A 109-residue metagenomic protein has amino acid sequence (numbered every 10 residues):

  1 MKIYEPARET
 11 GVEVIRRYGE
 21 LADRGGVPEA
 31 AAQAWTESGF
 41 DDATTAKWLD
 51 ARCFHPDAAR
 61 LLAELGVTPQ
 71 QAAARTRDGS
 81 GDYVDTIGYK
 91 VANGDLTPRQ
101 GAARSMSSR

Functional and structural regions predicted by a protein language model:
M1-R109: General marker for long, soluble alpha-helical cores
